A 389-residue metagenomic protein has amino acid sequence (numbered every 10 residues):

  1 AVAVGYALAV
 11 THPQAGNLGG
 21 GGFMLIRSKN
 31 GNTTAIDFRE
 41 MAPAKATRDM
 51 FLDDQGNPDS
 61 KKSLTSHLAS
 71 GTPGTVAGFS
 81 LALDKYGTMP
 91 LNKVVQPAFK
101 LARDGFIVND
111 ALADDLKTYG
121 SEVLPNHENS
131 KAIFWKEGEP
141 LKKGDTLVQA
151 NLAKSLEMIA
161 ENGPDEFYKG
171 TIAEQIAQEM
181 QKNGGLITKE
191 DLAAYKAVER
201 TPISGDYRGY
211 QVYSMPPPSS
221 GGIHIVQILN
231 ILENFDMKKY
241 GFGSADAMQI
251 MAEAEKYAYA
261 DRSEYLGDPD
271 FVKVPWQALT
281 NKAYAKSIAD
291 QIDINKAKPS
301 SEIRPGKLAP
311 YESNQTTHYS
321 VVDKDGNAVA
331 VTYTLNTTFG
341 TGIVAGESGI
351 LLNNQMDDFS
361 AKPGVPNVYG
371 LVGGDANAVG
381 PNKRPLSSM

Functional and structural regions predicted by a protein language model:
V2-G163, F167-K169, E174-P216, S220 (+2 more regions): Noncatalytic scaffold domains of N-terminal-nucleophile
L8-A35, L186-T188, A328-M389: Active-site rim segments in enzyme catalytic domains, especially the processed small/beta chain of N-terminal
D49-K61, K298-G306, V365-V379: Surface-exposed acidic, glycine/proline-enriched linker/cap segments that occur as 15-30-residue helix-coil
P125, Y195-K196, A309-N314, P385-L386: Short loop/turn motifs at secondary-structure junctions and domain boundaries
E199, S313-T316, T338, M389: Short, small/polar residue-rich loop motifs at catalytic or cofactor-binding pockets
Y213-G222, T316-S320, T332-V344: Glycine-rich phosphate/pyrophosphate-binding beta-alpha loops
Q227: Protein kinase glycine-rich loop
F235-L335, E347-S348: Internal maturation/activation junctions in enzymes
